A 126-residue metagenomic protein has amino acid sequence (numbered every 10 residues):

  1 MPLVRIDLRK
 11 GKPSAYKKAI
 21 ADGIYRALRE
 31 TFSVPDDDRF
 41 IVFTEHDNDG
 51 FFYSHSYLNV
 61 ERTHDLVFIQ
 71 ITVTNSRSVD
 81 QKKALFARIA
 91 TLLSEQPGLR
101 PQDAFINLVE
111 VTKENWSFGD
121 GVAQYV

Functional and structural regions predicted by a protein language model:
M1-V126: Interaction-mediating elements
